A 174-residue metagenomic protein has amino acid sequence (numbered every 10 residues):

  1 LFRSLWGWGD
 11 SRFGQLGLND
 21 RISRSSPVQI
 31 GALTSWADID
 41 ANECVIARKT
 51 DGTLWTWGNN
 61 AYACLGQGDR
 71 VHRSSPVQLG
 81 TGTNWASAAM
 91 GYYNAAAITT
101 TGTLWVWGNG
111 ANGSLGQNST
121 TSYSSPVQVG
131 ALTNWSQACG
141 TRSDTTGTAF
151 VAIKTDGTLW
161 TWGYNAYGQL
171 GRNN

Functional and structural regions predicted by a protein language model:
W6-G7, C44-A47, T56, N94-A97 (+3 more regions): Conserved core positions of repeat-based scaffolds
W6-S25, W57-S74, W107-S124, W162-N174: Short glycine/serine- and acidic-residue-enriched loop/turn motifs that recur at repeat junctions
I22, L33-W36, V71, G82-W85 (+3 more regions): Short coil/turn segments at the loop-to-beta-strand junctions that recur within blades of beta-propeller repeat folds
S26, T50-L54, S75, D156: Thr-biased low-complexity repeat/linker tracts and other Thr-enriched repetitive architectures
A41, K49-T50, M90-Y92, T100 (+2 more regions): Residue-level detector of Asp-centered blade-edge/turn motifs that repeat once per structural unit in beta-propeller
